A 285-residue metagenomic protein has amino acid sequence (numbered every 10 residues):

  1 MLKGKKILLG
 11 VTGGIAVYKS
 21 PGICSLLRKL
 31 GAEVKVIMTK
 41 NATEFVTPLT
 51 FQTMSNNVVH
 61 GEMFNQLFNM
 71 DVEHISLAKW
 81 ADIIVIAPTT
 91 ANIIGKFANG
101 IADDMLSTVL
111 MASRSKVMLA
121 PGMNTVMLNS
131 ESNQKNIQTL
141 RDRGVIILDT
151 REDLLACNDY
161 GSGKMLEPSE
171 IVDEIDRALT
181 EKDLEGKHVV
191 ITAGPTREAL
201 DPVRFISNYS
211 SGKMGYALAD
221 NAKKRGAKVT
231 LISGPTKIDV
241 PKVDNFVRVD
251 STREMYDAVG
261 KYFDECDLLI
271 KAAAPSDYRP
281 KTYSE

Functional and structural regions predicted by a protein language model:
M1-V117, N124-G212, Y216-E285: A cross-family phosphate/adenosyl-ligand binding-site feature
